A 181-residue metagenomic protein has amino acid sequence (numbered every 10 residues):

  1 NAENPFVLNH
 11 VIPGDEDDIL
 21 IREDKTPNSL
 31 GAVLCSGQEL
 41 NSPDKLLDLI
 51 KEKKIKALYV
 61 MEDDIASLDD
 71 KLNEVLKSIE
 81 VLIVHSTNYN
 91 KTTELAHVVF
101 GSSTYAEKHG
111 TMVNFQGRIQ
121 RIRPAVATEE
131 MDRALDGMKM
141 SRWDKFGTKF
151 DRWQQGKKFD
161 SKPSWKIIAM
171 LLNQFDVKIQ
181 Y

Functional and structural regions predicted by a protein language model:
N1-Y181: Non-catalytic alpha/beta scaffold blocks inside enzyme catalytic domains
